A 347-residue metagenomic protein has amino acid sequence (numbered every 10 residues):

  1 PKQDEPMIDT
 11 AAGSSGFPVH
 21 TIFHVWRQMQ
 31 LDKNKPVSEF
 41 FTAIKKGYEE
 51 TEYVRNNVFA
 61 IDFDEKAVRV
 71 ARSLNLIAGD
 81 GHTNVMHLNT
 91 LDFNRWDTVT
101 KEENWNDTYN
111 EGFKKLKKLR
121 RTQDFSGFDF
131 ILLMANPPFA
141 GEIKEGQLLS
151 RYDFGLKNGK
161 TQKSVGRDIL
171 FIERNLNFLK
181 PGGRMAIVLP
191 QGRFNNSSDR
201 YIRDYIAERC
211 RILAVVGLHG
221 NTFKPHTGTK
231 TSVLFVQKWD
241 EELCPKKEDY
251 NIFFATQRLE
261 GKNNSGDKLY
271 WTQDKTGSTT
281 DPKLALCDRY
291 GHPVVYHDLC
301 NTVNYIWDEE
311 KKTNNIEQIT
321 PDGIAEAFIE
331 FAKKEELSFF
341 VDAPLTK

Functional and structural regions predicted by a protein language model:
P1-K114, L132, A140, P190-G192 (+2 more regions): Conserved S-adenosyl-L-methionine
F93, V99-K347: A conserved structural/catalytic subdomain of Rossmann-like adenosyl-cofactor enzymes
